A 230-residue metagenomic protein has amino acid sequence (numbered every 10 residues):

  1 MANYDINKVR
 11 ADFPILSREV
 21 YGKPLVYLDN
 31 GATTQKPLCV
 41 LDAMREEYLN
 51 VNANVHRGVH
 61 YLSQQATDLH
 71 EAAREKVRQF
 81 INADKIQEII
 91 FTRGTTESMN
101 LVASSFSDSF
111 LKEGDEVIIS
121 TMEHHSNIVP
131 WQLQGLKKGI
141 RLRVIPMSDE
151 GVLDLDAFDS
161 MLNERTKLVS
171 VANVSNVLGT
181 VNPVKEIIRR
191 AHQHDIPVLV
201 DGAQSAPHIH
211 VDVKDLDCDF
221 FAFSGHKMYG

Functional and structural regions predicted by a protein language model:
M1-G230: Pyridoxal 5′-phosphate
